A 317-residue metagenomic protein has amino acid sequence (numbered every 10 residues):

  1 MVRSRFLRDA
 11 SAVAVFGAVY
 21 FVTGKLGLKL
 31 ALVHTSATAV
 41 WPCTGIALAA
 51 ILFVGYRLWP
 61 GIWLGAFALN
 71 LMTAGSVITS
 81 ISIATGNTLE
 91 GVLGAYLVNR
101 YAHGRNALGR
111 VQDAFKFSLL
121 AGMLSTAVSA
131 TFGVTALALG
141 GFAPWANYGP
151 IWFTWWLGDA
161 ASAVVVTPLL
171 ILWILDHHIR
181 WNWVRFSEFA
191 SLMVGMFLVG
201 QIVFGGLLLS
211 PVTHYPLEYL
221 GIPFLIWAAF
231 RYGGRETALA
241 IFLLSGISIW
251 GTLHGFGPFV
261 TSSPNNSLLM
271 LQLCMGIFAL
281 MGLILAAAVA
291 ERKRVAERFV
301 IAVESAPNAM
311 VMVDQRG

Functional and structural regions predicted by a protein language model:
V2-A39, T44-A146, V166-Y219, P223-A240 (+1 more regions): Short helix-perturbing small/polar motifs within transmembrane alpha-helices
T79-N87, P150-A161: Alpha-helical transmembrane segments
I81, F132, D159, R298 (+1 more regions): Generic signature of intrinsically disordered, low-complexity, basic-rich segments and short cationic peptides
I151, F224-I226, R298: Short, hydrophobic/aromatic alpha-helical segments in well-folded domains
V295-G317: PAS/LOV and related PAS-like sensory modules
